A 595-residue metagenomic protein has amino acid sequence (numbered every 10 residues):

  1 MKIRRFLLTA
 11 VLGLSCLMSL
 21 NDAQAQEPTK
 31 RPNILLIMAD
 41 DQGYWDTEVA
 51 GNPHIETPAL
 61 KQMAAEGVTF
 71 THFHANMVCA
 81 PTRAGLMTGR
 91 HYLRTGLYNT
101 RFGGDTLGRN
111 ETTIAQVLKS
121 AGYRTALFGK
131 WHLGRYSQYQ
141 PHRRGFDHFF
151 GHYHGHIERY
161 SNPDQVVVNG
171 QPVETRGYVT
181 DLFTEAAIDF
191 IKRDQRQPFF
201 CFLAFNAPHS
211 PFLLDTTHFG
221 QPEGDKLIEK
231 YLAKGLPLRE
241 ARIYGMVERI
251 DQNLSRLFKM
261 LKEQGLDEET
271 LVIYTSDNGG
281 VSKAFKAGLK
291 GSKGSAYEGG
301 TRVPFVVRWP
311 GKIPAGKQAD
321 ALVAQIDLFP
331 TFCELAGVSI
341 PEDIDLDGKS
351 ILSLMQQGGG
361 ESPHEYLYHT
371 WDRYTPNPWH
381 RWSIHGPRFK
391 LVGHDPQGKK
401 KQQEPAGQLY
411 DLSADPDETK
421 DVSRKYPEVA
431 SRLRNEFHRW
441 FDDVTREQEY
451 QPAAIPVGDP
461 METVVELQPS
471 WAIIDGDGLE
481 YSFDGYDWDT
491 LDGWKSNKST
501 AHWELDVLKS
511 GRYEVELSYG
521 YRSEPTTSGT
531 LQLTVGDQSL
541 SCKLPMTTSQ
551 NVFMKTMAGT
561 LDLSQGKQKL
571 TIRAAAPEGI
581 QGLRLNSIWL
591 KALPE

Functional and structural regions predicted by a protein language model:
M1, L412-P416, K567-L570: Short helix/strand-capping connector loops at secondary-structure junctions
K2, L7-L8, L12-C16, A23-G407 (+3 more regions): Formylglycine-dependent sulfatase
T9, M18, D22, M461-V464 (+1 more regions): Intrinsically disordered, low-complexity serine/threonine-rich segments
S19, A23-A25, D537, K567: Intrinsically disordered, low-complexity regions enriched in polar/acidic and amide residues
G43, S413, Y521-S523: Short, acidic/polar linear motifs in exposed loop/turn regions
N76, D411-A414, N586-S587: Extracellular, beta-strand-rich glycan-interacting domains
L227, P237, L409, T530-D537: Extended, compositionally biased low-complexity polar/Lys-Gly-rich tracts and adjacent boundary/linker regions are
A430, R434-E595: Extracytoplasmic
